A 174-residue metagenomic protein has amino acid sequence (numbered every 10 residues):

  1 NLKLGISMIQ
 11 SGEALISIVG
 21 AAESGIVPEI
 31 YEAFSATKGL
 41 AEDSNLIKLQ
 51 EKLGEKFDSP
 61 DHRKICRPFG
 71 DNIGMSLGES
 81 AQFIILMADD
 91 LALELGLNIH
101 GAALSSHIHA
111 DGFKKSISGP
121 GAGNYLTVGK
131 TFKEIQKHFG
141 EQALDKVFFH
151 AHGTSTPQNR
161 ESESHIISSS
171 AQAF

Functional and structural regions predicted by a protein language model:
N1-G5, I9, I85-A88, T131 (+1 more regions): Buried hydrophobic packing segments
N1-K52, D58-R63: Cys-dependent condensing catalytic cores that perform Claisen condensation/acyl-transfer in fatty-acid/polyketide
I6, K137, S168-F174: Nucleic-acid-interacting cores, centered on viral/eukaryotic replication and modification enzymes
A21-I26, S105-A110, G153-S155: Acidic, glycine-rich active-site loops and adjacent beta-strand->loop/helix elements that engage anionic groups
E29-E32, G96-L97, K114-K115, S162-E163: A short secondary-structure junction signal
N45-F148: Condensing-enzyme catalytic core mediating Claisen C-C bond formation in acyl metabolism
G112-A122, G153-A171: Short glycine/threonine-rich loop-to-helix capping motif typified by GTGT followed within a few residues by an Asp-Pro
